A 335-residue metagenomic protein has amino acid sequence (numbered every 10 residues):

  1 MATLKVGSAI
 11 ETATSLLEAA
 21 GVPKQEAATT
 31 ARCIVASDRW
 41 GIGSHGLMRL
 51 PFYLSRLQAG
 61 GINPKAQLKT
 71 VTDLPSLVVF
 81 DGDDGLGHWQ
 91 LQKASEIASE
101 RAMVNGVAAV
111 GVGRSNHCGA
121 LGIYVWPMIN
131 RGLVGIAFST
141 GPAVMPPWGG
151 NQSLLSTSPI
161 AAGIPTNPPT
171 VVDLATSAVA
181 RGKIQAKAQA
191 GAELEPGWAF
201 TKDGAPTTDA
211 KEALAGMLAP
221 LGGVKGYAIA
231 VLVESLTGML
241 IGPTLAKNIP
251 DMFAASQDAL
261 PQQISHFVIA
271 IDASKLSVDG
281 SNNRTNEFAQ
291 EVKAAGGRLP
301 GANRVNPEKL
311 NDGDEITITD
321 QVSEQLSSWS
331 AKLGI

Functional and structural regions predicted by a protein language model:
A2-K5, V22-M48, I62-D73, P261-Q263 (+1 more regions): N-terminal glycine-rich anion-binding loops that anchor highly charged ligand groups
T3-L4, A9-T12, A19, T244-I335: Catalytic-core signal marking the mid-to-C-terminal active-site face
G46-R101: Active-site cofactor/substrate anionic-group-binding motifs, chiefly glycine- and Lys/Arg-rich phosphate-binding loops
V78-N167: A generic, well-ordered mixed alpha/beta core segment in the N-terminal half of proteins
L133-V144, G238-A254: Glycine-rich phosphate/pyrophosphate-binding loops and their adjacent beta-strand/loop elements at enzyme active sites
M145-K211: Phosphate/diphosphate-binding glycine-rich loops and adjacent basic-rich segments that engage nucleotide
R181-G242, A259: Small-residue-enriched flexible segments
